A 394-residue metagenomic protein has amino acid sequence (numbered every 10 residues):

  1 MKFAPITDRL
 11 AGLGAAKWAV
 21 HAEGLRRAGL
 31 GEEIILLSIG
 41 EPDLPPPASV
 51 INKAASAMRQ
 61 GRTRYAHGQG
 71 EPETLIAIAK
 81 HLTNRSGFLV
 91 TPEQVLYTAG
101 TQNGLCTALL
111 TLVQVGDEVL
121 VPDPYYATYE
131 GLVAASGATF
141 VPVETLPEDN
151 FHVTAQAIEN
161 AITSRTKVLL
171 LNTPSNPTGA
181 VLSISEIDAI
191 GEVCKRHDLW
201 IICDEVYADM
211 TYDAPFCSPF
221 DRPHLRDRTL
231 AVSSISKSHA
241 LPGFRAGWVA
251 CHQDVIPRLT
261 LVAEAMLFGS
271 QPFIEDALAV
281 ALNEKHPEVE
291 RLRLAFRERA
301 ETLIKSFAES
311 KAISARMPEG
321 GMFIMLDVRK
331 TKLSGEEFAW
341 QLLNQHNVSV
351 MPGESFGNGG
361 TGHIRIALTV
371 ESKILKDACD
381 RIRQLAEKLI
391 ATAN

Functional and structural regions predicted by a protein language model:
K2-I6, L10, W18, R27-L36 (+3 more regions): PLP-dependent class I/II
G14: N-terminal binding-site loop/beta-alpha segment at the start of enzyme catalytic domains that lines or forms
L37, Q60-R64, A77-R85: Glycine-rich loop-to-alpha-helix module at the N-terminal edge of alpha/beta enzyme cores
R64-Y65, Y207: Intrinsically disordered, tyrosine-centered linear signaling motifs in cytosolic regions
Y65-A66, E290: Short, surface-exposed loop/turn segments at secondary-structure junctions
Q69-G70: Short beta-strand to alpha-helix junction loop
